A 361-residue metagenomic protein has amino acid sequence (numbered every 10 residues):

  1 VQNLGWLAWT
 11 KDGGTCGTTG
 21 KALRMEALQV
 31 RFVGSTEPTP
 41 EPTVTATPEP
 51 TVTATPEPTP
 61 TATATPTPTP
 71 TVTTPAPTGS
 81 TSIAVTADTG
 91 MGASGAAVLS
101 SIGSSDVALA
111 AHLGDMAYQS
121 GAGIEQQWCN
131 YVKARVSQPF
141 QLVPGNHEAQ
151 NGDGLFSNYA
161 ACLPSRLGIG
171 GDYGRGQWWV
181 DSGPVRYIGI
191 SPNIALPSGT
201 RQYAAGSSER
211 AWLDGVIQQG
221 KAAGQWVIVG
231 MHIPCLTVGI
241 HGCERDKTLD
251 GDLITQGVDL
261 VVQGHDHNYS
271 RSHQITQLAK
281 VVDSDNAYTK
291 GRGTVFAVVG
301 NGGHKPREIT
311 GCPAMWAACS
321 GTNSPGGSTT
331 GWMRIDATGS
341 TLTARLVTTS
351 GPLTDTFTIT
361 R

Functional and structural regions predicted by a protein language model:
V1-P38: Lectin-type carbohydrate-recognition ectodomains
E37-T78: Ser/Thr-rich, Proline-interspersed low-complexity disordered segments
V72-E125: N-terminal active-site segment of His-dependent metallophosphoesterases
S82, A122-A223, T248, I254 (+3 more regions): Extended active-site neighborhood of metal-dependent phosphoesterases/phosphodiesterases
I83-V85, A110-H112, L142, V229 (+1 more regions): Residue-level marker for buried hydrophobic side chains located in beta-strands that build the well-ordered beta-sheet
D88, G114-D115, G145-N146, I190 (+2 more regions): Active-site glycine-centered loops adjacent to acidic/histidine catalytic or metal-binding residues that shape
R186, G230-C235, G321-F357: Extracellular low-complexity, Gly/Ser/Thr-rich intrinsically disordered linkers and protease-sensitive activation/hinge
G220-V238: Short acidic, glycine-rich surface-loop motifs adjacent to enzyme active sites
